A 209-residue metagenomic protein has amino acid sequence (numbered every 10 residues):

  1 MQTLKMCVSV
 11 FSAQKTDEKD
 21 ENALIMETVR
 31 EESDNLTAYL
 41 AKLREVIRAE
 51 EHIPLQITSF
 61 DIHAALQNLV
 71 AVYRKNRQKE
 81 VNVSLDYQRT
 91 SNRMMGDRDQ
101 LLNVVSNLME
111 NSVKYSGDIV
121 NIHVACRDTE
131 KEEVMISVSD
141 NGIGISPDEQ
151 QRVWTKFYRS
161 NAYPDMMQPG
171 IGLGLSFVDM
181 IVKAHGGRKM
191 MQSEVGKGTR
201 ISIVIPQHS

Functional and structural regions predicted by a protein language model:
E31-L36: Short alpha-helical segment of the dimerization/phosphotransfer core of two-component systems
E51-Q56, R93-G96: Conserved micro-motifs of the catalytic ATP-binding
Q56-A71: A conserved beta-strand-to-alpha-helix junction within the catalytic ATP-binding
T58, E80-N92, T129: Conserved catalytic submotifs in the C-terminal HATPase_c
S112-V113: Short helix-loop "hinge" at the ATP-lid/N-box region of the Bergerat-fold HATPase_c
D118, G186-G187: Conserved glycine-rich
I145-R159: Short conserved segment of the HATPase_c
